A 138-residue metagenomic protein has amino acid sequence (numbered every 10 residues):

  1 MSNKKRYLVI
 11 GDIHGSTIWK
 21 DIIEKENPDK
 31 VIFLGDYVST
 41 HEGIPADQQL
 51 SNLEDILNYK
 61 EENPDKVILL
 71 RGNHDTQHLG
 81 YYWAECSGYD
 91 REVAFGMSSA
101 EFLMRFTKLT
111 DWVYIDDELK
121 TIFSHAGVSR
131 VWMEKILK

Functional and structural regions predicted by a protein language model:
M1-D55: N-terminal active-site segment of His-dependent metallophosphoesterases
H41-K138: Active-site neighborhood of divalent metal-dependent phosphoester bond hydrolases
